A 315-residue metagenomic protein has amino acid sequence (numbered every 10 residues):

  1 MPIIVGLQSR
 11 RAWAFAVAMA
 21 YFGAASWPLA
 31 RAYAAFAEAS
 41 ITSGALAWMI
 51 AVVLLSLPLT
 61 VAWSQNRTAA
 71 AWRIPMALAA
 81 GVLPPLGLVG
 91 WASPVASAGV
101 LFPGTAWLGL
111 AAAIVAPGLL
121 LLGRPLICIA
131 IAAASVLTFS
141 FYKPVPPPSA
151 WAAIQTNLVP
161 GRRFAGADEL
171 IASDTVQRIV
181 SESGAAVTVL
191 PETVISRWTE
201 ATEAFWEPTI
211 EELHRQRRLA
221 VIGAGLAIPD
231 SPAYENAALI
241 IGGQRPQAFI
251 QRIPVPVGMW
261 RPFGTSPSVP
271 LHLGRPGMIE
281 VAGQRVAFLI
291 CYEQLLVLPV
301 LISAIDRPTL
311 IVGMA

Functional and structural regions predicted by a protein language model:
M1-S140: Membrane-embedded alpha-helical bundles of multi-pass enzymes that act on lipidic or dolichyl-linked glycan substrates
Y142-A315: Soluble catalytic domains of enzymes that build or remodel membrane lipids, polysaccharides, and related
